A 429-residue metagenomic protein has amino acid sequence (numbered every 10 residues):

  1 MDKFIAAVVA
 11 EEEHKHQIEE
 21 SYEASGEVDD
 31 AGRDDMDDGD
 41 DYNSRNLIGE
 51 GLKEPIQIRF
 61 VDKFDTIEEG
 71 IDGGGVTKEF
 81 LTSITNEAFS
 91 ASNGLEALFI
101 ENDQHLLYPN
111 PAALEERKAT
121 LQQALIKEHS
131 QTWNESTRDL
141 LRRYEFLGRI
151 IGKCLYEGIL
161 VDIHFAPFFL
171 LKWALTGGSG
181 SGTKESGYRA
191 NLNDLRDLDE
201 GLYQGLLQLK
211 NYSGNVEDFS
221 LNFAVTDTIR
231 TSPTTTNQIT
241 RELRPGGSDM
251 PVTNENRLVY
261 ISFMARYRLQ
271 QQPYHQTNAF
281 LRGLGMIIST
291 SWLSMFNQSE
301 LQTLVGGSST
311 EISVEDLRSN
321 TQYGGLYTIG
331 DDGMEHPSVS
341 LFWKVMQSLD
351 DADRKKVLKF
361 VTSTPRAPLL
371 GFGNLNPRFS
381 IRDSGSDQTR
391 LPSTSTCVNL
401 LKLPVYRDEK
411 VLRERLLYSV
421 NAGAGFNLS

Functional and structural regions predicted by a protein language model:
M1-L170, A174-D194: Hydrophobic, conserved cores of late-appearing folded domains
M36, F169-S429: C-terminal catalytic/scaffold cores in eukaryotic proteins
